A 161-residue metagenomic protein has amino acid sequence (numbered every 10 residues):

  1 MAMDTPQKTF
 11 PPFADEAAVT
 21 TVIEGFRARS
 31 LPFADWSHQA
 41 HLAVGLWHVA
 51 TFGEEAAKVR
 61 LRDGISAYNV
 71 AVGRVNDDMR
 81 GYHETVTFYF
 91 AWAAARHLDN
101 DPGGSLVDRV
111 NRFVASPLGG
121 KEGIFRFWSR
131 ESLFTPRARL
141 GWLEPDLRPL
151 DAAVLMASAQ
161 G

Functional and structural regions predicted by a protein language model:
M1-M3, M79, M156: Detector for methionine-enriched segments
A2-A17, W47-R60: An acidic intrinsically disordered interaction segment
P6-T9, V22, P32, G64 (+4 more regions): A general marker of short, structured functional hotspots
P12-S37, H41-V44, H48, D151 (+2 more regions): N-terminal domain-start signal
E16, F26, S37, M79 (+2 more regions): Alpha-helical interaction segments
A28-G104: Conserved, aromatic- and glycine-enriched, well-ordered alpha/beta core segments that occur as contiguous structural
G81-G161: A charged, amphipathic interaction segment
